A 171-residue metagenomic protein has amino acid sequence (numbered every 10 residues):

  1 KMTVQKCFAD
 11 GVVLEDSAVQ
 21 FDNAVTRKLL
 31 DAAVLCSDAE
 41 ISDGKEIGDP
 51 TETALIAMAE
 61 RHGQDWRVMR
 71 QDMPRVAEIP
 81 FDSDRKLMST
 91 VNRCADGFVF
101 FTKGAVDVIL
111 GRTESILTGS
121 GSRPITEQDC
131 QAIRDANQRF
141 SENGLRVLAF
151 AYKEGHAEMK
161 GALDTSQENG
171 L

Functional and structural regions predicted by a protein language model:
K1-L171: Conserved cytosolic headpiece of P-type ATPases
